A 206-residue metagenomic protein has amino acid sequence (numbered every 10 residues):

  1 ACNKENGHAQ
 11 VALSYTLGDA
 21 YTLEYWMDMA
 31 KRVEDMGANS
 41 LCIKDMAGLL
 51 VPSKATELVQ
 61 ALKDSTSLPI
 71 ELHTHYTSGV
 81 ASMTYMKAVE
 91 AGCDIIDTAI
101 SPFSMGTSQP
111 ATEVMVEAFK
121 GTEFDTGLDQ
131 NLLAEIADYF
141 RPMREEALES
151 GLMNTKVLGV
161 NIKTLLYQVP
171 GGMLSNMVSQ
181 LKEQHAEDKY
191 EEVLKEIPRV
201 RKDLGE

Functional and structural regions predicted by a protein language model:
A1-E206: Catalytic cores and adjacent flexible loops of soluble metabolic enzymes that perform enolate/carbanion chemistry on
